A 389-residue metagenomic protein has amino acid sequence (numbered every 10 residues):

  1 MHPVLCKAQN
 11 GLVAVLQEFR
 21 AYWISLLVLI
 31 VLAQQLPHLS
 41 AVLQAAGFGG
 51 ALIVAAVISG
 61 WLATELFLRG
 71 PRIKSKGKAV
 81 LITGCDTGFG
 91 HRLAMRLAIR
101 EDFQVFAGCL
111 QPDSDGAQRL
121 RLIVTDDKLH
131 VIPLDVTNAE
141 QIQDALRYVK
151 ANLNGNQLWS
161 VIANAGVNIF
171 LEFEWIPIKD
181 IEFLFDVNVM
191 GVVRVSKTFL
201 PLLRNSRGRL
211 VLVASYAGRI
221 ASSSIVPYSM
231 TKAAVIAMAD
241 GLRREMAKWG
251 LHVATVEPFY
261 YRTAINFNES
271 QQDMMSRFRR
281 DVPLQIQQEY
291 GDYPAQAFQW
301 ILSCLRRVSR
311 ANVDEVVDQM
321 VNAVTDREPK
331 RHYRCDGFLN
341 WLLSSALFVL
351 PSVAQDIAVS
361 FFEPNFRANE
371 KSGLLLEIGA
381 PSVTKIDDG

Functional and structural regions predicted by a protein language model:
W61-A107: Canonical Rossmann dinucleotide-binding motif of NAD(H)/NADP(H)-dependent dehydrogenases/reductases, specifically
S114, L134-R147, I178: The beta1-alpha1 cofactor-binding region of Rossmann-like NAD(H)/NADP(H)-dependent oxidoreductases
D144-Y148, L171-W175, K179-D186: Active-site Tyr-X3-Lys motif and surrounding loop/helix of classical short-chain dehydrogenase/reductase
N164-I169: Conserved NAD(P)H cofactor-binding loop of Rossmann-fold oxidoreductase domains
S196, T231-A234: Active-site helix of classical SDR
S215: Residue(s) in the substrate-gating loop at a strand-loop-helix junction that position the organic substrate next
W249-L305: C-terminal beta-strand-loop-alpha-helix "lid" module of Rossmann-like NAD(P)-dependent dehydrogenases
